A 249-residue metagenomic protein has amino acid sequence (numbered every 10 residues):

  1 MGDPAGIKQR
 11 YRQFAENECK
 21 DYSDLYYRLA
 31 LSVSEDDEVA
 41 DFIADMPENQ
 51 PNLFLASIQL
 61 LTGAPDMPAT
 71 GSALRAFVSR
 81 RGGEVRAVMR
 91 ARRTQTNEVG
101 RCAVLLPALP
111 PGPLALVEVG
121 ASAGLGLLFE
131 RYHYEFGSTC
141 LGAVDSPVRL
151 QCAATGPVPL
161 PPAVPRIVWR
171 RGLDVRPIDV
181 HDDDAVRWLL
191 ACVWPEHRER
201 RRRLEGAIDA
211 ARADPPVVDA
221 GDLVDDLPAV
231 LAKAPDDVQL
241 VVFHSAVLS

Functional and structural regions predicted by a protein language model:
M1-D24: Non-catalytic nucleic-acid substrate-recognition regions in nucleic-acid-modifying enzymes
M1-G6, F54-Q59, D184-W188: Short N-terminal helix-initiation segments at or just after the protein's N-terminus
D3-R10, V39, G82-R90, R170 (+3 more regions): Generic alpha-helix detector with strongest preference for long hydrophobic helices that associate with membranes
R12-N17, Y27-S32, D36-P113, L125-H133: Class I SAM-dependent methyltransferase Rossmann-like catalytic core, especially the SAM/SAH-binding loop
A44, G63-A64, A91, Q95-T96 (+2 more regions): Class I S-adenosyl-L-methionine-dependent methyltransferase module
G221-D226: Conserved SAM/SAH-binding loop
L227-L231: Distinct, well-ordered alpha-helical segments
Q239-S249: A short SAM/SAH-binding and catalytic strip from SAM-dependent methyltransferases
